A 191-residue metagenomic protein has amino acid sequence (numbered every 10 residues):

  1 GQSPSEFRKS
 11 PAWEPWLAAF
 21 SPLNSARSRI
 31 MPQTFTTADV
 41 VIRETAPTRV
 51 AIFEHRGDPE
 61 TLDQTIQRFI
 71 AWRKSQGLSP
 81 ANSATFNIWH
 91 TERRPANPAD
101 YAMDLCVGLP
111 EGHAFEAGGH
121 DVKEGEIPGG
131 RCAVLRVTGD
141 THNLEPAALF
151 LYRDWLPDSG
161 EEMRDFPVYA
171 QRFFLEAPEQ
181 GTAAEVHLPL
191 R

Functional and structural regions predicted by a protein language model:
G1-R191: A solvent-exposed interaction/effector surface
